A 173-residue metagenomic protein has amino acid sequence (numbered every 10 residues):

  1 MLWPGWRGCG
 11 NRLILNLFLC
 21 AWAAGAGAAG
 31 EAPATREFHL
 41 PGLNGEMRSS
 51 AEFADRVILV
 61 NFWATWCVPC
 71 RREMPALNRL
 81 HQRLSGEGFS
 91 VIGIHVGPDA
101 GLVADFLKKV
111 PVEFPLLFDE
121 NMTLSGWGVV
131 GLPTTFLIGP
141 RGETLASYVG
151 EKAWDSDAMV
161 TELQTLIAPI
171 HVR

Functional and structural regions predicted by a protein language model:
M1-C9: N-terminal secretory signal peptides that target proteins for export/translocation
W3, L17-E37, A54, R173: N-proximal helix/coil linker or "cap" segments that precede and/or mark the start of modular domains
G8-L19: Sec-dependent signal peptide recognition, specifically the positively charged N-region followed immediately by
E37-I58: A short beta-strand-turn-helix
R56-I58, F62-W66, G131: Short pre-active-site segment immediately N-terminal to redox-active cysteine/selenocysteine motifs in thiol-based
F62-R79: Conserved redox-active cysteine motifs that mediate thiol-disulfide chemistry, especially di-cysteine Cys-X(1-2)-Cys
I92, A104-R141: Short, internal strand/loop/helix patches that form the active-site neighborhood or redox-interaction surface
L137-R173: Thiol-/selenol-based redox modules, centered on thioredoxin-like and closely related oxidoreductase domains
